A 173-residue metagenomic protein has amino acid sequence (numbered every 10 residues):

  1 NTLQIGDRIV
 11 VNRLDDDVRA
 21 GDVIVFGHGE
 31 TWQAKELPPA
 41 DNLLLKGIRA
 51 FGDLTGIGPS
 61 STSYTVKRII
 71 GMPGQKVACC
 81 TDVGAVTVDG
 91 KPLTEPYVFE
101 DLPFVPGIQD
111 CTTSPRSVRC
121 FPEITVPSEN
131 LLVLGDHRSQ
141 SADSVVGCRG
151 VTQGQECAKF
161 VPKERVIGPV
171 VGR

Functional and structural regions predicted by a protein language model:
I5-R173: Soluble "head" domains of membrane/secretory-pathway proteins
